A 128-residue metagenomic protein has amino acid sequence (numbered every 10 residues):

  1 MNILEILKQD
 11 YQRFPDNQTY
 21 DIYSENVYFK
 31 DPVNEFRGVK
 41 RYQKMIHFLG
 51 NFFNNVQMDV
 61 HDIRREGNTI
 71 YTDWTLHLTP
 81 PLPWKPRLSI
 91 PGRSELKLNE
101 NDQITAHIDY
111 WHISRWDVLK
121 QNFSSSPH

Functional and structural regions predicted by a protein language model:
M1-H128: C-terminal and inter-domain tail/linker signature
